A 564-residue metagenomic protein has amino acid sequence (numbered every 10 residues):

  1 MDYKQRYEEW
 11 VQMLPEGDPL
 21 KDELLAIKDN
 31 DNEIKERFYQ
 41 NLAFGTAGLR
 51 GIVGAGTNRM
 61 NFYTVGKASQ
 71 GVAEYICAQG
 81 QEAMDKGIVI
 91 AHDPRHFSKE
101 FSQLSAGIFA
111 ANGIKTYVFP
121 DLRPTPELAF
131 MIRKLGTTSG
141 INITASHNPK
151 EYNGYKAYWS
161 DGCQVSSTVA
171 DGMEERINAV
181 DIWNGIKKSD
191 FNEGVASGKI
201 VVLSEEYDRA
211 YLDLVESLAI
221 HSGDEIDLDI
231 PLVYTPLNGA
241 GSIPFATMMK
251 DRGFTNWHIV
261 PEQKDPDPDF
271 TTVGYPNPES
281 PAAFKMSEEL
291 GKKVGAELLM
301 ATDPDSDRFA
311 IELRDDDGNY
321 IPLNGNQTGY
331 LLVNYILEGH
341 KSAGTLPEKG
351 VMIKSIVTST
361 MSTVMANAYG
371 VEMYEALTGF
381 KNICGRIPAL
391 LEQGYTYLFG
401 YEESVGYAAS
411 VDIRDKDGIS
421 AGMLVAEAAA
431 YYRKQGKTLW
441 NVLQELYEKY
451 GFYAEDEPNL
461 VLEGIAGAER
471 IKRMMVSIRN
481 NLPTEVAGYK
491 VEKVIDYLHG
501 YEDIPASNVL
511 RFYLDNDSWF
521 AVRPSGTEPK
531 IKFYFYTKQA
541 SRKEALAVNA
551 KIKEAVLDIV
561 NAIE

Functional and structural regions predicted by a protein language model:
R6-S105, V195, I200-D229, A240: An N-terminal, well-structured beta->alpha segment
E33-F38, L42, N153-K285, E289-G291: Gly/Ser/Thr-enriched, mixed-charge loops and adjacent short helices that form phosphate/oxyanion-binding elements
F38-N58, A145-N148, L232, P236-M248 (+4 more regions): Conserved phosphate/anionic-ligand binding catalytic regions in large, soluble enzymes, centered on
V89-Y152, T255-A310: N-terminal small/polar loop signature for handling phosphorylated ligands or for N-terminal nucleophile
K99-L104, A129-R133, E151-A157, V195-A196 (+8 more regions): Short acidic, glycine/serine/threonine-rich loops at helix termini
S160-C163, E175, D181, E289-K354 (+1 more regions): Replace "Mg2+/Mn2+-dependent" with "divalent metal-dependent
A296-L298, N319, G339-R523, K530-K532 (+2 more regions): Phosphate-binding and adjacent anionic-ligand microenvironments
